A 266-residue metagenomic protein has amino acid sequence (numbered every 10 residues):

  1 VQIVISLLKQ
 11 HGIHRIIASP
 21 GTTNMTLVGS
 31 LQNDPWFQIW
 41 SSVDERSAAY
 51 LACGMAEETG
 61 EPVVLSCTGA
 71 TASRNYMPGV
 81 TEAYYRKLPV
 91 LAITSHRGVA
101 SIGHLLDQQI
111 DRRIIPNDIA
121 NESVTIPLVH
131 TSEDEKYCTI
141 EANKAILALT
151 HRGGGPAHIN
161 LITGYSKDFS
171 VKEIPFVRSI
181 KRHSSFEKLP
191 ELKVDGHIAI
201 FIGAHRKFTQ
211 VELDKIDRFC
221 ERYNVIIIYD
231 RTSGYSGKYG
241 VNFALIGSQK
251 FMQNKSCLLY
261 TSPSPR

Functional and structural regions predicted by a protein language model:
V4-I13, M55-T59, A148-G153, L189-I198 (+1 more regions): Glycine-rich phosphate/diphosphate-binding loops that line cofactor/substrate pockets in enzymes
I17-Y50, K193-S256: Anionic-ligand anchoring segments at beta-strand to alpha-helix junctions in alpha/beta enzyme folds, i.e., glycine
M25-V99: Thiamine diphosphate
I39, T139-G196: Conformationally flexible catalytic loops at phosphate/diphosphate-handling active centers
G54, R97-P116: Active-site-proximal loop->helix
R97, L161-K167, A204-R206, T232-S233: Glycine-rich beta-alpha junction loops
Q108-G155: Conserved thiamine diphosphate
Y260-R266: Conserved small/polar residues in nucleotide/adenosyl-binding loops
